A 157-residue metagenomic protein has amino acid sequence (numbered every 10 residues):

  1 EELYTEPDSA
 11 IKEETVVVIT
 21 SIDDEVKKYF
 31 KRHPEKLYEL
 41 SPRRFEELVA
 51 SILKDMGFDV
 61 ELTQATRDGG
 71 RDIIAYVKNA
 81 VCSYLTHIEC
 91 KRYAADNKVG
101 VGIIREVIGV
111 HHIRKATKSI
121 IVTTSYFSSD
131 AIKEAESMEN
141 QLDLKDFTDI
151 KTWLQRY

Functional and structural regions predicted by a protein language model:
E1-Y157: Mixed-charge (Asp/Glu-Lys/Arg
